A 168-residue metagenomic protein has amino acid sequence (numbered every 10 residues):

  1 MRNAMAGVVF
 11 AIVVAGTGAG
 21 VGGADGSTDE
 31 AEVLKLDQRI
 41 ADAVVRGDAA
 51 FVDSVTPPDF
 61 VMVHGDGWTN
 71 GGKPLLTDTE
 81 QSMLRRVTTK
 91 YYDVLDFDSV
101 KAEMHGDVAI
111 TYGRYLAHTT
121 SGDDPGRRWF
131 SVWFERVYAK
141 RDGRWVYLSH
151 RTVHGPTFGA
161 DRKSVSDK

Functional and structural regions predicted by a protein language model:
M1-V8: Bacterial N-terminal signal peptides that target proteins for export
F10-I12, G18-D59, D107, L148 (+1 more regions): Short, low-complexity N-terminal intrinsically disordered segments enriched in polar/charged residues
T28-L34, A49-H105, R114, G126-F130 (+1 more regions): A solvent-exposed, acidic/Ser-Thr-rich amphipathic alpha-helical stretch
M62-V63, T111, Y147-S149: Short hydrophobic/aromatic-rich beta-strand segments that constitute the beta-sheet cores of beta-sandwich/beta-barrel
A102-A109, P125, Y138-W145: A short, structured loop/turn motif at beta-sheet edges
A117-H118: Short glycine/acidic-enriched loop and turn motifs that connect beta-strands
S121-D124, T157-R162: A short, polar/proline- and glycine-enriched secondary-structure boundary/capping micro-motif
S131-F158: Short beta-strand edge/turn micro-motifs at domain boundaries
